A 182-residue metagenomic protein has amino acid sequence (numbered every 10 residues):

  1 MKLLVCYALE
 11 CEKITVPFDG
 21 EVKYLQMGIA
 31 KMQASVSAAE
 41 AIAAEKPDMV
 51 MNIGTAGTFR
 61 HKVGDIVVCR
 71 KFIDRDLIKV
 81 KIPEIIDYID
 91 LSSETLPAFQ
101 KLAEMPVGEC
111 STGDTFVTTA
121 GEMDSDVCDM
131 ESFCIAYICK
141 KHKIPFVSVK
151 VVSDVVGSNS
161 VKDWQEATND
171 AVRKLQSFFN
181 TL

Functional and structural regions predicted by a protein language model:
K2, Y7, C11-L182: Glycine-rich phosphate- or other oxyanion-binding loops that anchor nucleotides, phosphorylated ligands
